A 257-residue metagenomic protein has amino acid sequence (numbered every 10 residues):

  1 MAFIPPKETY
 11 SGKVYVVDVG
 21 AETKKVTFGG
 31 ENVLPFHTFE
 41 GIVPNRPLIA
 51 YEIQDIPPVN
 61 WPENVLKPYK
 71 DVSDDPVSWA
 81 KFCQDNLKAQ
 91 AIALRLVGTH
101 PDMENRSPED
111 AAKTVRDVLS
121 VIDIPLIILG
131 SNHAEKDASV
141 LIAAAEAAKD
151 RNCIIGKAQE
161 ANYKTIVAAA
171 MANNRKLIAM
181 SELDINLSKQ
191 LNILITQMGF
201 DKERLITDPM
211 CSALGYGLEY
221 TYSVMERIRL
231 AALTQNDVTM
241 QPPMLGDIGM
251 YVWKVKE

Functional and structural regions predicted by a protein language model:
M1-K70: N-terminal amphipathic alpha-helix/helix-capping segment at the start of soluble metabolic enzymes
P47-I53, Q90-L94, L126-G130, R151-K157 (+3 more regions): Hydrophobic faces of well-ordered beta-strands that scaffold small-molecule active sites in alpha/beta enzyme cores
L48-S78, P101-R106, G130-A134, G156-K157 (+2 more regions): Active-site mouth loops of central-metabolism enzymes
N60-N64, K88-D117, I122, I128-E135: Glycine-rich, proline-tolerant flexible connector loops at the mouths of alpha/beta enzymes
Y69-A80, S107-R116, I185-N192, E219-A231: Well-ordered, non-membrane alpha-helical segments in soluble/globular domains
C83, V118, A144, T207: Conserved, mostly hydrophobic/aromatic
A138, A147-A158, Y163-A168, K176: Phosphate/pyrophosphate-binding betaalpha-module
A161-E257: Catalytic alpha/beta core domains of metabolic enzymes, predominantly
